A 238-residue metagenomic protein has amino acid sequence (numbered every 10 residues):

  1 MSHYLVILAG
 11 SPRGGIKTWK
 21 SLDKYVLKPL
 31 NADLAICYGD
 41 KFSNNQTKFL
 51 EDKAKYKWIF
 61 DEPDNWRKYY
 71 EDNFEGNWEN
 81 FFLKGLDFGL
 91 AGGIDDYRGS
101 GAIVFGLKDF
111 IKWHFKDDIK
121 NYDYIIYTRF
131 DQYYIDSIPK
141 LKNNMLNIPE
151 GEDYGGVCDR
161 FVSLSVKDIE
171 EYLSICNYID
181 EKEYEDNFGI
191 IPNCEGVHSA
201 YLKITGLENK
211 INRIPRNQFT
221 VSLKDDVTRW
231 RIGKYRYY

Functional and structural regions predicted by a protein language model:
M1-Y238: ER/Golgi luminal nucleotide-sugar-dependent glycosyltransferases, focusing on the catalytic module
